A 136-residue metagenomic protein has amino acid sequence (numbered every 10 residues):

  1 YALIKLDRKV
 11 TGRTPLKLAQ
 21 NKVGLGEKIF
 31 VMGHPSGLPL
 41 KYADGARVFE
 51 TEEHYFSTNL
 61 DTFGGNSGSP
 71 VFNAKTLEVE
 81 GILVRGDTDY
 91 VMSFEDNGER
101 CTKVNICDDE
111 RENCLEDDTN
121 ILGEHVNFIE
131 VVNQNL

Functional and structural regions predicted by a protein language model:
Y1-H54, N73-K75, E95: Serine endopeptidase catalytic core focused on the charge-relay Asp
K5-R8, M32-P35, L60-F63, I82-D87: Active-site-proximal beta-strand/loop segments in catalytic clefts of secreted hydrolases
K17-A19, N59, G68: Generic recognition of flexible, low-complexity loop/linker segments
L38-P39, N66, E80, D89: Eukaryotic short linear interaction motifs
H54-L60: Short, solvent-exposed secondary-structure boundary/capping segments
T62-V84: Catalytic nucleophile loop of clan PA
V84-L136: C-terminal cap/linker of serine protease catalytic domains
